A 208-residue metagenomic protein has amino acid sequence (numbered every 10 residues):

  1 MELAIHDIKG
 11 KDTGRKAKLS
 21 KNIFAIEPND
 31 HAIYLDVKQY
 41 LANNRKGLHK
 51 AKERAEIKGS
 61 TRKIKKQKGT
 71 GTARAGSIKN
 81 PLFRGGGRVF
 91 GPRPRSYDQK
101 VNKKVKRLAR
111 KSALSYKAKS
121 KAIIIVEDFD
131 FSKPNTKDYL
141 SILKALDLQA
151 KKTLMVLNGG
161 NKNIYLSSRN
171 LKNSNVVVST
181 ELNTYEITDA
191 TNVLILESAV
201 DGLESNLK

Functional and structural regions predicted by a protein language model:
M1-K46, G91-K208: Extended polybasic, low-complexity segments that bind anionic RNA or targeting/receptor surfaces
H31-K68: A short, flexible low-complexity segment enriched in Lys/Arg and Gly/Pro that occurs in N-terminal basic tails
K50, S60-K63, T70, A109 (+2 more regions): Generic hydrophobic/packing signal
R54-F90: Glycine/serine-rich anion-binding loops at beta->alpha junctions that coordinate negatively charged ligand groups
